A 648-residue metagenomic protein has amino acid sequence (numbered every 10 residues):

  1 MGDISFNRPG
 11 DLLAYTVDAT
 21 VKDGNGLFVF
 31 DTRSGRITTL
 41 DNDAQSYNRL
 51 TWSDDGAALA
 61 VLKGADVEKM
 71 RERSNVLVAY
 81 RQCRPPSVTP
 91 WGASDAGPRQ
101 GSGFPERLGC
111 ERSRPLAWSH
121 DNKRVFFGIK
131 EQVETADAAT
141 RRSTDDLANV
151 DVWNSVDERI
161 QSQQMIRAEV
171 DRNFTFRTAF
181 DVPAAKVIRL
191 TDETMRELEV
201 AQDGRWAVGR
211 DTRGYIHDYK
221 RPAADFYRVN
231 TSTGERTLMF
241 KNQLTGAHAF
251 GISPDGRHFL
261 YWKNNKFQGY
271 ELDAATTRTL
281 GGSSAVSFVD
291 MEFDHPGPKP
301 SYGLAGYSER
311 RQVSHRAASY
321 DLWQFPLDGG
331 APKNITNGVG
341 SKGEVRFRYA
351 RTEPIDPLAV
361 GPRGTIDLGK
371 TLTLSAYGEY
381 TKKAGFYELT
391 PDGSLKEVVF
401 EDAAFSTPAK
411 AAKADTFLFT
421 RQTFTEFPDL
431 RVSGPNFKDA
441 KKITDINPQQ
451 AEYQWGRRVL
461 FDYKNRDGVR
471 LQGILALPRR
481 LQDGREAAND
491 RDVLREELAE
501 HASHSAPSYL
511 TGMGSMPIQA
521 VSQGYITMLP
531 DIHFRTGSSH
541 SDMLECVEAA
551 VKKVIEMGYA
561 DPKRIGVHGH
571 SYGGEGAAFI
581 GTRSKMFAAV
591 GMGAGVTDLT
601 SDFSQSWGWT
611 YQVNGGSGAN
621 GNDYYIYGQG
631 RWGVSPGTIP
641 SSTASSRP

Functional and structural regions predicted by a protein language model:
M1-P428, V432-S433, Y453: Beta-propeller folds
G24-N25, T212-G214, P222-D225, A502-M513 (+2 more regions): Beta-propeller blade termini and top-face loops
R177, L430, Y463, G473 (+4 more regions): Conserved hydrophobic/aromatic pocket- or pore-lining residues that grip, position, or stack substrates in active sites
V313-S314, R480-R485, E556-Y559, S641-S642: Surface-exposed acidic, glycine-flexible loop patches that form ligand/cofactor-binding and adhesion interfaces
T444-R485: N-terminal cap/lid segment of alpha/beta-hydrolase-fold proteins
L477, R485-E496: Short beta-strand element of the alpha/beta-hydrolase
E497-A499, T527: Serine-hydrolase catalytic-loop signature spanning alpha/beta hydrolases and amidase-signature enzymes
A506-P648: Active-site-proximal cap/loop segments of hydrolase catalytic domains
